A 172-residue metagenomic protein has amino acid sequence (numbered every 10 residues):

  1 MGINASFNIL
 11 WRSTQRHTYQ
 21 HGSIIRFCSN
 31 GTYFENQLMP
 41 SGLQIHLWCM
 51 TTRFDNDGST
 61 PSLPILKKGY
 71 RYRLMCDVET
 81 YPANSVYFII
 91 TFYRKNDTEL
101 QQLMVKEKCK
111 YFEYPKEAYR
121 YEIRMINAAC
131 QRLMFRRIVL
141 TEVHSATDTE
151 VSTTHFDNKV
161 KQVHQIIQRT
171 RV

Functional and structural regions predicted by a protein language model:
M1-V172: Extracellular and organelle-lumenal recognition/adhesion modules and their flexible linkers in secreted
